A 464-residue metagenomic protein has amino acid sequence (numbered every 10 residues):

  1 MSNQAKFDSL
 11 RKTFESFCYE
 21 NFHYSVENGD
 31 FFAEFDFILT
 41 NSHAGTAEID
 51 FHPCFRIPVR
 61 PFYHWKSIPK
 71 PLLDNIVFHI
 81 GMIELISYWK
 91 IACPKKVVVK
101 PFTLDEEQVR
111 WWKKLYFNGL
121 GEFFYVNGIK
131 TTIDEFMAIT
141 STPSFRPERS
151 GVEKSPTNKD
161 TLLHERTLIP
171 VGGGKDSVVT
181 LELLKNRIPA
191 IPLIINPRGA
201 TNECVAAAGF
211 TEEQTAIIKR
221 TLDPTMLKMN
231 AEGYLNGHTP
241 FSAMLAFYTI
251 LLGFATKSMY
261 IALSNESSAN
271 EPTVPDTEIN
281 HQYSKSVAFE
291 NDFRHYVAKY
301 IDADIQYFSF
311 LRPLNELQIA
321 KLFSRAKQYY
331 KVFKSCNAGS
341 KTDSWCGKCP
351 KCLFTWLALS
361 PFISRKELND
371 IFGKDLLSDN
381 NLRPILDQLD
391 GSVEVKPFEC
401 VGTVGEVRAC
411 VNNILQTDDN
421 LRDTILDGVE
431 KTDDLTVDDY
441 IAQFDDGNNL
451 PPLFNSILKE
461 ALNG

Functional and structural regions predicted by a protein language model:
M1-P143, P156-R166, L183-L222, Y234 (+1 more regions): RNA-binding accessory domains that recognize and position tRNA/RNA substrates
S2-T46, K299, A303, F310 (+1 more regions): ATP/NTP-dependent adenylation/nucleotidyl-transfer catalytic domains that generate, transfer, or process NMP-activated
S87-V99, G253-I261, L359-D370, L415-L421: Short helix-capping/linker segments at secondary-structure and domain boundaries
R146-E153: Short Gly/Ser/Thr- and charged-rich N-terminal loops/segments that act as flexible capping/hinge elements
S177: N-terminal Rossmann-fold NAD(P) dinucleotide-binding loop
N196-K331: ATP-dependent adenylate-handling ligase core
